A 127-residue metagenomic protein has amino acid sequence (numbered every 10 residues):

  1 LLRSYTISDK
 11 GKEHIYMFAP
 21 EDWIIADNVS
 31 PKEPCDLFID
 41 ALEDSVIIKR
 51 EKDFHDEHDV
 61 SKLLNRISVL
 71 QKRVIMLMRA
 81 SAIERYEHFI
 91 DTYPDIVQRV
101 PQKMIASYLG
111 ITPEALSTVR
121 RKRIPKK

Functional and structural regions predicted by a protein language model:
L1-K10, P20-D22: Glycine- and acidic-residue-biased ligand/ion/polar-headgroup-sensing regions
T6-S8, V29-S30, E51, R120: Short, flexible helix/strand-to-coil boundary loops that buttress conserved ligand/catalytic motifs in alpha/beta
E13-S68: Cyclic-nucleotide recognition modules
M17, D22, K72-R85: Short, Lys/Arg-enriched anionic-surface-contact patches
D53-D59, L63-R79, P101-K103, K127: Alpha-helical bundle regulatory/interaction domains
E87-K127: Phosphate-/nucleic-acid-contacting segments
